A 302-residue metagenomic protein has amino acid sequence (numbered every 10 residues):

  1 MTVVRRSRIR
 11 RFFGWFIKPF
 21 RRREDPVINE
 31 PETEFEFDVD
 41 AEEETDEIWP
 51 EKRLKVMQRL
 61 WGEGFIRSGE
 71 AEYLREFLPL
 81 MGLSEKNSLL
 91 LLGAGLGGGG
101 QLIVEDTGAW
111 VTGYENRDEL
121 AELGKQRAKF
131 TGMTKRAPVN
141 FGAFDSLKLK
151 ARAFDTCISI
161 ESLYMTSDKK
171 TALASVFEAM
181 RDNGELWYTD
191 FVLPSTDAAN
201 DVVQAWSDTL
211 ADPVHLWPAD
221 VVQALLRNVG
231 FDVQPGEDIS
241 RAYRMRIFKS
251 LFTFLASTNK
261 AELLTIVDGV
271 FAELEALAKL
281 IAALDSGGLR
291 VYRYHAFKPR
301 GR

Functional and structural regions predicted by a protein language model:
T2-E44: N-terminal auxiliary segments of SAM/dcSAM-dependent transferases
R8, F12, P235-R302: Conserved Class I S-adenosyl-L-methionine
R67-E85: Conserved alpha-helix/loop element of class I SAM-dependent methyltransferases that forms part of the SAM/SAH-binding
K86-G95: Conserved class I S-adenosyl-L-methionine
L90, G99-S146: Class I SAM-dependent methyltransferase SAM/SAH-binding core
L147-C157: A short acidic, Gly/Pro-enriched loop at the edge of an enzyme's catalytic core that lines a small-molecule cofactor
K170-E185: A short glycine-rich, Lys/Arg-flanked "PGG" loop and its adjoining helix->strand segment in the class I
F191-P213: Short, glycine-/aromatic-enriched active-site segment of Class I SAM-dependent methyltransferases
